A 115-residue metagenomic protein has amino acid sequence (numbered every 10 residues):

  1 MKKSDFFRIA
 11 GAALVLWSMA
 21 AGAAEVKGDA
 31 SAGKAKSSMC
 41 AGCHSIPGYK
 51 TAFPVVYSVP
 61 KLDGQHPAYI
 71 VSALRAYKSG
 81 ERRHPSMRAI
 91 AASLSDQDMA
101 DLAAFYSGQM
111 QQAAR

Functional and structural regions predicted by a protein language model:
M1-A10: Bacterial N-terminal signal peptides that target proteins for export
S18-A20: N-terminal signal peptide c-region/cleavage motif recognized by signal peptidases
E25-V59, S79-S86, Q109-R115: Periplasmic/extracellular electron-transfer cofactor-ligation site, primarily the c-type cytochrome heme-c attachment
S31, G64, S93-Q97: Soluble non-cytosolic domains of exported or imported proteins
K36, D63-Q65, S72: Predominantly single-stranded RNA-binding modules in RNA-associated proteins
V59-K61, V71-K78, R88-S93: A structural feature that tracks compact, well-ordered secondary-structure segments with a strong bias toward
P67, V71-R75, A100-A103, S107: An amphipathic alpha-helix signature
P85-R115: Surface-exposed, polar helix/loop patches in the mature regions of secreted/periplasmic/lumenal proteins that form
